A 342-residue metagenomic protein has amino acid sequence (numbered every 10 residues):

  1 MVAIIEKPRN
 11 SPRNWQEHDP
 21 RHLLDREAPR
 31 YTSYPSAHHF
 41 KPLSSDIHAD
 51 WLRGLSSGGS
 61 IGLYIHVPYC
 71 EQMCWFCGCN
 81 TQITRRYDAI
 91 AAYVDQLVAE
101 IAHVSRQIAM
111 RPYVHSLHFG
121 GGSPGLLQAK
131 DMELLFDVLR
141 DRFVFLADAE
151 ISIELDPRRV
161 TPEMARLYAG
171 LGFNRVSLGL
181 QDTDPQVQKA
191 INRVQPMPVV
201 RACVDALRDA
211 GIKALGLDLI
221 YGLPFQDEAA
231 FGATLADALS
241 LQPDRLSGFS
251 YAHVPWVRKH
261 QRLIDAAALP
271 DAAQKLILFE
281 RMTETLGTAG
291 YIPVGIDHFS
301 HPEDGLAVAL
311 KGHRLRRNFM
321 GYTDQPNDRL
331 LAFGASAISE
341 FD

Functional and structural regions predicted by a protein language model:
M1-I61: Flexible, acidic/Gly-rich N-terminal and inter-domain linker regions that tether and position cofactor-handling modules
S36-F40, M73, Q82-I83: A short secondary-structure junction motif
R53-G58, I83-Q107, P112-D342: C-terminal scaffold of the Radical SAM
G62, W75, I151: Divalent metal-dependent hydrolysis catalytic cores, especially in the metallo-beta-lactamase
L63-I65, L178: Short beta-strand motif preference
I65-T81: Local cysteine-cluster metal-coordination motifs and their immediate loop/turn environment, predominantly Fe-S cluster
